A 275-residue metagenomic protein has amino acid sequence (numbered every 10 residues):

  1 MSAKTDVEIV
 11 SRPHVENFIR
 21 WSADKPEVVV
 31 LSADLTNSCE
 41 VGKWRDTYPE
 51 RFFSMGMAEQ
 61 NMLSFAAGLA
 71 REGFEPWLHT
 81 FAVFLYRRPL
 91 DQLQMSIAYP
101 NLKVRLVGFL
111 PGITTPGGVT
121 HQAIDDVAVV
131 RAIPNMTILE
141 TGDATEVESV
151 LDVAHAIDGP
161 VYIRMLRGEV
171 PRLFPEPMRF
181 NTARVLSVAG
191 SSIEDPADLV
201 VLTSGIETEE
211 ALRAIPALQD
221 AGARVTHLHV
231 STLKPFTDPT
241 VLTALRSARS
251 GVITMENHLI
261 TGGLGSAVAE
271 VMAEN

Functional and structural regions predicted by a protein language model:
M1-R164, E169-V170, T182: Thiamine diphosphate
R12, D24-E27, N37-D46, I113-T115 (+1 more regions): Thiamine diphosphate
